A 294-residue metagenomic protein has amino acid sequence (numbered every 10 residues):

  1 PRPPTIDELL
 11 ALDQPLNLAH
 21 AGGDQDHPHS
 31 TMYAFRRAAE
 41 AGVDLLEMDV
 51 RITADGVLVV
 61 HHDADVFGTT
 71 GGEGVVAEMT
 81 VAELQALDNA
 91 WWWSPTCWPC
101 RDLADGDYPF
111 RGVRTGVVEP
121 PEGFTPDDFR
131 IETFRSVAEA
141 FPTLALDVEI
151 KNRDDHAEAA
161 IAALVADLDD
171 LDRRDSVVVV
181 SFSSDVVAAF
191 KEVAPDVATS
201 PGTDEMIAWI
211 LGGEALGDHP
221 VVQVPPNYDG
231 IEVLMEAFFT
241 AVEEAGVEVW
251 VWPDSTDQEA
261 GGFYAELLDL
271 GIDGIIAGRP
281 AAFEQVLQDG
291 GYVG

Functional and structural regions predicted by a protein language model:
P1-G294: Phosphate-group recognition and catalysis centered on beta-loop-alpha active-site segments
